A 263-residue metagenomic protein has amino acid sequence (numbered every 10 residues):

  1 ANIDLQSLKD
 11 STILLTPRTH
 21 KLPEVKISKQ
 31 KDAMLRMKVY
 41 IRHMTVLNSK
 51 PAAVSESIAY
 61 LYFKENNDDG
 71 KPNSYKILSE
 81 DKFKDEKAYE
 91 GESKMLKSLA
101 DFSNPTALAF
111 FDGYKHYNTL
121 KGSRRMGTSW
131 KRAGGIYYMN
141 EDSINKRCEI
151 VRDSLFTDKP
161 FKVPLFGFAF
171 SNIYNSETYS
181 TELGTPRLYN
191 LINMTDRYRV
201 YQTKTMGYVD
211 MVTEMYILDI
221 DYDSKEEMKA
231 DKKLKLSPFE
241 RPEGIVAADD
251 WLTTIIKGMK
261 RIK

Functional and structural regions predicted by a protein language model:
A1-N2, I27: N-terminal targeting signals for Sec/Tat export/insertion, comprising classic cleavable signal peptides
N2-S11: Structured interaction patches on ligand/partner-binding surfaces of diverse proteins
D10-K263: Surface-exposed, low-complexity/disordered segments and acidic/polar micro-motifs at processing/linker regions
